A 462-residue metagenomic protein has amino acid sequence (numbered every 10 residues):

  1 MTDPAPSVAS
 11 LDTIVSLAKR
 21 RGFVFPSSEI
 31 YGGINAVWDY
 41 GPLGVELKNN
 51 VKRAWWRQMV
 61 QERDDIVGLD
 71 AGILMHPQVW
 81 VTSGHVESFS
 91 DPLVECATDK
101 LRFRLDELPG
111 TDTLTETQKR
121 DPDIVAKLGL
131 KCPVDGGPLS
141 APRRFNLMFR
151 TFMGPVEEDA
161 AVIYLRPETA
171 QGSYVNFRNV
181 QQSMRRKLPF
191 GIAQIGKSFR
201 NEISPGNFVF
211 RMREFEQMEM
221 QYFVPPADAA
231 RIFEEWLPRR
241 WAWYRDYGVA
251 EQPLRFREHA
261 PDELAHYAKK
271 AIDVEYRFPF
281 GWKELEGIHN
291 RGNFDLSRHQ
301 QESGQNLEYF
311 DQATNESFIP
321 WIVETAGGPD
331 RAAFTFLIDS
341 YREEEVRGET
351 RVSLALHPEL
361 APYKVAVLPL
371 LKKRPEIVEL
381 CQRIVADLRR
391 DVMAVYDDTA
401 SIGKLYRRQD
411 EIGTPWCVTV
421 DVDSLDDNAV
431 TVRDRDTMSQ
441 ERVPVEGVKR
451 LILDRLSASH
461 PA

Functional and structural regions predicted by a protein language model:
M1-A462: NTP/phosphate- and nucleic-acid-binding module
